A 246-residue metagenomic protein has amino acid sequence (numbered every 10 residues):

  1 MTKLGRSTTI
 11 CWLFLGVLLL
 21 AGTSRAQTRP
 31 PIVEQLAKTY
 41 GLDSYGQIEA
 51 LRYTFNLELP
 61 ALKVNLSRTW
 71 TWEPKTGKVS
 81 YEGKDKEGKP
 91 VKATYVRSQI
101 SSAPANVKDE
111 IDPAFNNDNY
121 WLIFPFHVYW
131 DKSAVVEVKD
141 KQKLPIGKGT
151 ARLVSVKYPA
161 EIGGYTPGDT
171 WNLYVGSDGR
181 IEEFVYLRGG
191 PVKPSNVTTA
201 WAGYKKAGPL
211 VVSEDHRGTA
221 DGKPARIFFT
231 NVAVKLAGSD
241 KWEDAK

Functional and structural regions predicted by a protein language model:
M1-S7: N-terminal secretory signal peptides that target proteins for export/translocation
I10-A21: Bacterial N-terminal signal peptides
A21, A61, P224-F228: Short amphipathic alpha-helical segments at helix boundaries and their inter-helical linkers
G22-A26: Sec/Tat signal peptide C-region and signal peptidase I cleavage site
Q27-E34, Y95-D169, G189-K193, A245-K246: Flexible, processing/modification-adjacent segments and terminal tails in exported/periplasmic/extracellular proteins
P31-N106, A134, K139-D140: N-terminal mature ectodomain segment of secretory-pathway/periplasmic proteins
Y45, W70-P74, W121-L122, P167 (+2 more regions): Tryptophan-centric aromatic hotspots in well-structured domains and transmembrane helices
K148-A245: Gly/Pro-enriched, hydrophobic low-complexity segments that function as extracytoplasmic propeptides/linkers
